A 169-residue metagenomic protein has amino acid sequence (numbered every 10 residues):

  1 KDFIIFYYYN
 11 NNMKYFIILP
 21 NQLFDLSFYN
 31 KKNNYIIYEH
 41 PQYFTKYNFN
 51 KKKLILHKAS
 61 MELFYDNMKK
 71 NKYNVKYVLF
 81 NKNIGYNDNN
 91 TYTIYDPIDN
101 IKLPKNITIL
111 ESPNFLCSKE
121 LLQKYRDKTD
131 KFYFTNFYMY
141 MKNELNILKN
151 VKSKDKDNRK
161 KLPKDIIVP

Functional and structural regions predicted by a protein language model:
I5-Y9: Short, positively charged and aromatic/hydrophobic N-terminal segments
M13-V78: N-terminal beta-strand-loop-alpha-helix module at the start of alpha/beta ligand-binding or catalytic domains
N83-P169: Beta-rich, aromatic/charged-enriched effector core domains that present basic-aromatic interfaces for binding
